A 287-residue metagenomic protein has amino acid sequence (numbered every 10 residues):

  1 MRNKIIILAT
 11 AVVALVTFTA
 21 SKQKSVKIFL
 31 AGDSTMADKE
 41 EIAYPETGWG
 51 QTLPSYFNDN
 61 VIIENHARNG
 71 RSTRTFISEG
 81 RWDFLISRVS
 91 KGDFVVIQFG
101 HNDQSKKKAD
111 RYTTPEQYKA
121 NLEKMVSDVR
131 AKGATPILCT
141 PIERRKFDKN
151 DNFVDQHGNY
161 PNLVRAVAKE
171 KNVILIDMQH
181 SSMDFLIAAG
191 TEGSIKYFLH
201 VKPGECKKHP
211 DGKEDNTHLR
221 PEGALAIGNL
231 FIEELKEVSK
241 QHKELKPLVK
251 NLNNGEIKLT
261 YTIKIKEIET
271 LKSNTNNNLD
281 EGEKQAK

Functional and structural regions predicted by a protein language model:
N3-K4, A9-S25: Bacterial Sec-dependent signal peptides at the C-terminal "C-region" and cleavage site
V12-V13, I28, D148, Q156: Extended, non-catalytic scaffold segments that flank or surround catalytic motifs
T19-V26, I268-K287: Sec-dependent signal peptide cleavage junction
K22-R68, D83-K91, K287: Serine-esterase "nucleophile elbow" of acetyl-processing enzymes
A37-P45, A67-F76, S105-T113: Acidic/histidine-rich helix-loop elements that form or flank divalent-metal/phosphate-binding sites at the catalytic
I63-N65, K246-N253: Short, conserved aromatic-histidine micro-motifs
G80-L225, N229-V249, T260-I268, L279-A286: Alpha-helical cap/lid subdomain in secreted, periplasmic, or secretory-pathway luminal O-acyl-processing enzymes
